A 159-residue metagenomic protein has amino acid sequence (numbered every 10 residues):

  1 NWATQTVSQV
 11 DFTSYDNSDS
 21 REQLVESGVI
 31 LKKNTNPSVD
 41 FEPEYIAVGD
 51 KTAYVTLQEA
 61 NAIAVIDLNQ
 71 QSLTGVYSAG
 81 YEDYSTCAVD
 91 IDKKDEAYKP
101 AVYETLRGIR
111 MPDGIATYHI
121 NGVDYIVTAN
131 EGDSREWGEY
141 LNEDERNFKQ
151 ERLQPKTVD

Functional and structural regions predicted by a protein language model:
N1-D159: Beta-sheet-rich non-transmembrane sensory/scaffold domains
